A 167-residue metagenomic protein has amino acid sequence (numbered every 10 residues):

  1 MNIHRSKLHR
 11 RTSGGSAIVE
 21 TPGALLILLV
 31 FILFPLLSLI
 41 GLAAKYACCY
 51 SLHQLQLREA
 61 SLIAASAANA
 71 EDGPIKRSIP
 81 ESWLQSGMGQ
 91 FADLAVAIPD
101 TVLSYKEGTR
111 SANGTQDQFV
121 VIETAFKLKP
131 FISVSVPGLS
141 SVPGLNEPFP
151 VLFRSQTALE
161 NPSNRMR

Functional and structural regions predicted by a protein language model:
N2-E81: Alpha-helical assembly-interface signal, strongest on the long, hydrophobic N-terminal helix that forms
L55-R167: Short, conserved structural patches
